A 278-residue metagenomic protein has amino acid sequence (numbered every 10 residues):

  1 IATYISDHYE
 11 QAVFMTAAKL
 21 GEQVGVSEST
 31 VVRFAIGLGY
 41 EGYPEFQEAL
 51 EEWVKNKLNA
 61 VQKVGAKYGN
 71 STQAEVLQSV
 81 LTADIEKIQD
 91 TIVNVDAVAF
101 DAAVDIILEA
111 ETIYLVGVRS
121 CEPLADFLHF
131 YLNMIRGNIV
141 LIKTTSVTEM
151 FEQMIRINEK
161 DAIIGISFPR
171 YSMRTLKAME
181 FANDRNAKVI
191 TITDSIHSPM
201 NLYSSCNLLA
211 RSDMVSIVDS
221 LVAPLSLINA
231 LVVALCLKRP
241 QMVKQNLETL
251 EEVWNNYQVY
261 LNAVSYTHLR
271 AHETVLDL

Functional and structural regions predicted by a protein language model:
D7-F14, K19-V98: HTH-adjacent hinge/linker in prokaryotic transcriptional regulators
A99-A110: Glycine-rich phosphate/diphosphate-binding loops that line cofactor/substrate pockets in enzymes
L108-S226, A230-P240: Glycine-rich phosphate-binding loops that contact phosphosugars or nucleotide phosphates
M242-S265: A short, charged, Gly/Pro-tolerant segment at domain boundaries
T267-T274: Conserved small/polar residues in nucleotide/adenosyl-binding loops
